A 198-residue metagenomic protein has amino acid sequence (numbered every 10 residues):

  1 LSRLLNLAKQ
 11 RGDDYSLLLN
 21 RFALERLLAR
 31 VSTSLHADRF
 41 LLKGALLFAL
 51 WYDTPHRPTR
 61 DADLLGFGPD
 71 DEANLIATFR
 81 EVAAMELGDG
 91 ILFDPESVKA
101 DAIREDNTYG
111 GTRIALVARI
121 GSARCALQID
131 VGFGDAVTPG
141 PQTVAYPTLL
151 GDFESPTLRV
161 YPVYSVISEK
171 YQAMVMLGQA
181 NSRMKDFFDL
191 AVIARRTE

Functional and structural regions predicted by a protein language model:
L1-E198: Compositionally biased terminal segments of proteins
